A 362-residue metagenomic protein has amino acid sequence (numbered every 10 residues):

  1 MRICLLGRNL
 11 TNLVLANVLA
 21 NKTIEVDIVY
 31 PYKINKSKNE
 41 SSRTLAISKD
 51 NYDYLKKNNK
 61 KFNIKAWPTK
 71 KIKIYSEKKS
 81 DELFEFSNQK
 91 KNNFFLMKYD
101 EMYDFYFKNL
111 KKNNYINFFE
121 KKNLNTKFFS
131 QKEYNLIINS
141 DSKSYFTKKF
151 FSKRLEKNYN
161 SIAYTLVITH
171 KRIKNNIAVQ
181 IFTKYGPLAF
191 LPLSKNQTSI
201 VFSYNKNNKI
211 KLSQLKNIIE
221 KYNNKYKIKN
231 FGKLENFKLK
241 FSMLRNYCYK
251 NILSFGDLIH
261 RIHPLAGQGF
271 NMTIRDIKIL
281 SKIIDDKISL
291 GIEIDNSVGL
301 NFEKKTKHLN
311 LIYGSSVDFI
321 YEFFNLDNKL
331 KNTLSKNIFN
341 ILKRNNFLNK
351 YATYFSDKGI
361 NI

Functional and structural regions predicted by a protein language model:
M1-R2, N135: Conserved acidic residues
C4-R8, N17-S42: Glycine-rich FAD pyrophosphate-binding loop
N12-L13: N-terminal Rossmann-fold NAD(P) dinucleotide-binding loop
K38-I74: N-terminal FAD cofactor-binding segment of flavoenzymes
D53, A66-T165: Conserved N-terminal helical subregion
D141-K221, L234: Conserved FAD-binding catalytic core of PHBH/FMO-like flavoproteins
N208-S289: FAD/FMN-dependent oxidoreductases across multiple families
K282-I362: C-terminal helical "tail/cap" subdomain of flavin- and related membrane-associated enzymes
